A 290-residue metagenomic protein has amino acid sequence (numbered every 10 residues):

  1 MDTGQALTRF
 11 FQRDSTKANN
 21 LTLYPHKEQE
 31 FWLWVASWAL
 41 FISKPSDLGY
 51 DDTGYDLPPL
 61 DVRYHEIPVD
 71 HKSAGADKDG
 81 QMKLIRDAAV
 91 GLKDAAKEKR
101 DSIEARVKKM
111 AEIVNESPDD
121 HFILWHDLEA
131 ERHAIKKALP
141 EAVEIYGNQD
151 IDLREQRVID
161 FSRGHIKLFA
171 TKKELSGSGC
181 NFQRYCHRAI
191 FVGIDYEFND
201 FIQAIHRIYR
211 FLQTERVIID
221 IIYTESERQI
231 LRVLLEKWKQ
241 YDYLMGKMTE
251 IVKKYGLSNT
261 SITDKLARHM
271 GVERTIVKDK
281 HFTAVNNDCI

Functional and structural regions predicted by a protein language model:
M1-D47, Q213-R216, E227: Conserved P-loop NTPase motor "coupling/switch" region that bridges the ATPase
F11-S15, K72, A130-E131, L175-G177 (+3 more regions): Conserved nucleotide-binding/hydrolysis micro-motifs of P-loop NTPases
L48-V143, R154: Conserved helicase/translocase motor-coupling segment
H65-P68, I145-G147, V192, I222: Hydrophobic residues at beta-strand termini and immediately following loops that shape nucleotide-binding pockets
I123-W125, H133, P140-G177: Conserved helicase ATPase core of P-loop NTP-dependent helicases/translocases
W125, T171-K172, F191-G193, I221-Y223: Conserved beta-strand segments of the P-loop GTPase G domain that flank and frequently precede/overlap
N181-I194, I218-D220: A short beta-strand element within the Helicase C-terminal
Y196-A284, D288-C289: A conserved SF2-helicase RecA2
